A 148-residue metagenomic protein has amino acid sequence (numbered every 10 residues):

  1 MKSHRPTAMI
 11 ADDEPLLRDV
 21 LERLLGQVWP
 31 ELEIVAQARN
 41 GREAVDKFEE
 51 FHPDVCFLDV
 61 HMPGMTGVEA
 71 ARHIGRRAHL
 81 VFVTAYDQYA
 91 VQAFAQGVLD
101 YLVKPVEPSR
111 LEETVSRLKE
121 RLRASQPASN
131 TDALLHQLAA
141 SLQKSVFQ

Functional and structural regions predicted by a protein language model:
M1-E14, V91, Y101-V103, E107: Short, charged N-terminal helix-start/capping segments
K2-P6, E14-A36: Two-component/phosphorelay signaling modules centered on CheY-like receiver
M9, R39, M65: Short glycine/serine/threonine-biased micro-segments
A11, I34, H79-L80: A generic secondary-structure micro-motif detector that highlights 1-2 residue hydrophobic/ambivalent hotspots embedded
A11-D12, A38, C56: Conserved sequence signature across two-component system core domains
Q27, R42-L138: CheY-like receiver
H136-Q148: C-terminal output/effector regions of signal-responsive regulators
